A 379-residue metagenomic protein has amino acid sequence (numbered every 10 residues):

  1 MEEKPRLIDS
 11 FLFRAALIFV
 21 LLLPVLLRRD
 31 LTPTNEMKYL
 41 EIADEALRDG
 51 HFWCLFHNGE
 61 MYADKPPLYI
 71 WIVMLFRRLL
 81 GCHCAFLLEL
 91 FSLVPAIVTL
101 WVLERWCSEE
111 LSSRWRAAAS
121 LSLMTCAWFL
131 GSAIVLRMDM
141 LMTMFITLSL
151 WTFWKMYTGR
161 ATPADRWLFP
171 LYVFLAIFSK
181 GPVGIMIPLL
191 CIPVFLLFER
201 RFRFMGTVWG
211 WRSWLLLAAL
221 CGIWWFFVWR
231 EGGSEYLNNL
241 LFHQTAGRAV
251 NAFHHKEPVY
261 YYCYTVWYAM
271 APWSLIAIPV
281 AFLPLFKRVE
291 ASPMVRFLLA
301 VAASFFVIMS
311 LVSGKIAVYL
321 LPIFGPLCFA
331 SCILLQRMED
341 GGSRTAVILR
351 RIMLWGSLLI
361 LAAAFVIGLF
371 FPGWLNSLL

Functional and structural regions predicted by a protein language model:
M1-R344, F371: Membrane-integral, polyisoprenol-dependent glycosyltransferases of the GT-C/oligosaccharyltransferase superfamily
V347-L379: Transmembrane helical bundles and short interhelical boundary loops of multi-pass, membrane-embedded
